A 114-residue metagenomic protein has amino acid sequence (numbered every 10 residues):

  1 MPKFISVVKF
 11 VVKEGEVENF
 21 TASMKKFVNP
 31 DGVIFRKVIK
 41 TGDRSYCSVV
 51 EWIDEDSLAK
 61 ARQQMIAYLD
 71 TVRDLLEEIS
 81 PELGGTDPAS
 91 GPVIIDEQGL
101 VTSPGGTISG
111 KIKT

Functional and structural regions predicted by a protein language model:
M1-D70, D74-T114: Short S/T/G/P-rich N-terminal loop/turn motif that feeds into the first structured element of a domain
